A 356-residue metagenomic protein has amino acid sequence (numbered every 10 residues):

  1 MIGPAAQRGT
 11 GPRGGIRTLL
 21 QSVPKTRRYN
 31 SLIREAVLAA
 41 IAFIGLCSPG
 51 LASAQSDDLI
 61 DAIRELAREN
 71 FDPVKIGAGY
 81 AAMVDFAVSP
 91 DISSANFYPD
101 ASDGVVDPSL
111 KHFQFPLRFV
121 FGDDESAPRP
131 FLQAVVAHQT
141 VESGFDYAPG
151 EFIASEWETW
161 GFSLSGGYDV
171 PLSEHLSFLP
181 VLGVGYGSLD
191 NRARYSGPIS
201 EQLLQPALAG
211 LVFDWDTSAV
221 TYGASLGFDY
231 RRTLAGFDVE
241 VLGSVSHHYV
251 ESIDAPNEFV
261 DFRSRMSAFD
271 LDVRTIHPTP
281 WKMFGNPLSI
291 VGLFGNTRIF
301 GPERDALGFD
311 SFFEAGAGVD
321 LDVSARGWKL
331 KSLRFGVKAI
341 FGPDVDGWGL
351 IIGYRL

Functional and structural regions predicted by a protein language model:
C47-P49: N-terminal signal peptide c-region/cleavage motif recognized by signal peptidases
S53-G150: Short glycine/proline- and aromatic-enriched beta-strand/turn motifs that initiate or cap beta-hairpins
I60-R68, G122-A268, R298-F300, R304-D310: Outer-membrane pore/translocation modules
M83, A87-S89, A127-V135, S177-V181 (+5 more regions): Residue-level detector of the transmembrane beta-barrel scaffold of outer-membrane proteins
P108-P116, T159-S163, A219-S225, A268-D272 (+3 more regions): Transmembrane beta-barrel architecture of outer-membrane proteins
Q114-F121, S165-G167, S225-D229, D270-I276 (+2 more regions): Outer-membrane beta-barrel architecture
F121-S126, V170-F178, R232-G236, T279-F284 (+3 more regions): Outer-membrane beta-barrel strand-turn architecture
I253-L356: Outer membrane beta-barrel transmembrane domains
